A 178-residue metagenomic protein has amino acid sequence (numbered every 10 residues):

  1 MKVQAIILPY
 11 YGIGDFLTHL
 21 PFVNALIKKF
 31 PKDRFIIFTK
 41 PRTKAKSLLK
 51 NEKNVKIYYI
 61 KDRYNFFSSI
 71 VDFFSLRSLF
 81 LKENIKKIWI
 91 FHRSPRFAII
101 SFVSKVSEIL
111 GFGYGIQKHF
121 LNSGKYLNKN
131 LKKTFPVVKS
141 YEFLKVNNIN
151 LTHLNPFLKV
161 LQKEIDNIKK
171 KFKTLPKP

Functional and structural regions predicted by a protein language model:
M1-P178: Catalytic machinery of carbohydrate-active enzymes, primarily nucleotide-sugar-dependent glycosyltransferases
